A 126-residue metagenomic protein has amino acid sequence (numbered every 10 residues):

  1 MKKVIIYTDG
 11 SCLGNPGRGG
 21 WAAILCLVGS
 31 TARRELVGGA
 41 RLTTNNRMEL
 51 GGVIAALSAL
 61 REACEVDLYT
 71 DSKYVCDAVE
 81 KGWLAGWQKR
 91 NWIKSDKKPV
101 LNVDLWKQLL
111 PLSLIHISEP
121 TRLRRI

Functional and structural regions predicted by a protein language model:
M1-R47, G51, A55-C64: RNase H-like nuclease fold core
D9-S11, S72-K73, T121: Anionic group-transfer/hydrolysis microenvironments
N15, D77, R125: Conserved protein kinase catalytic core
E49-V53, C76, W106: A general structural signal for well-ordered alpha-helical segments in protein cores
V66-D77: Acidic/histidine-rich, metal-coordinating catalytic segments
V79-L105: A charged helix-plus-loop insertion that forms the helical arch/lid used to bind and gate nucleic-acid substrates
I115-I126: Single conserved hydrophobic/aromatic residue that forms the stacking wall/gate of nucleotide- or nucleobase-binding
